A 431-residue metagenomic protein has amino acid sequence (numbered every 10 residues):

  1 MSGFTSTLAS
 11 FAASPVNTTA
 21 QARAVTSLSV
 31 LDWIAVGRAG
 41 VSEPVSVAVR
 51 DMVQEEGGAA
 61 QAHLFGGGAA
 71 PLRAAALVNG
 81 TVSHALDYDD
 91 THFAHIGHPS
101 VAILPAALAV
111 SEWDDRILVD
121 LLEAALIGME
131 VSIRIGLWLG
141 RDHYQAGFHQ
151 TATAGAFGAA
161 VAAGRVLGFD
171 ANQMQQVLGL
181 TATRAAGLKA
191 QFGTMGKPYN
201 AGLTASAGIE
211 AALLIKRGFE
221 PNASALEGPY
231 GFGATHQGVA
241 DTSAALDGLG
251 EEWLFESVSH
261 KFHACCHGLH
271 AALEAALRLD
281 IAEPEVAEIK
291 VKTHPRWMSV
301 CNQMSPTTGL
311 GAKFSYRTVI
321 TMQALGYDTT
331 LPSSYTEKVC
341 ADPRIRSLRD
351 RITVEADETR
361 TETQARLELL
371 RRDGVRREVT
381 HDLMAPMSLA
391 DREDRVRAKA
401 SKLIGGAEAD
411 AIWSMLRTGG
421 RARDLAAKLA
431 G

Functional and structural regions predicted by a protein language model:
M1-I96, K189, G193-S206, L213-G431: Terminal-appendage/accessory-domain detector
G68-L86, L122-L137, N172-R184, T235: Short, charged, amphipathic alpha-helices and their helix-cap/turn boundaries
V82-L139: Hydrophobic alpha-helical hairpins/lids featuring a short glycine-rich hinge
H95-V101, D120-A125, H143-A156, K197-A201 (+2 more regions): Active-site nucleophile and cofactor-binding loops and adjacent substrate-binding regions of central metabolic enzymes
V101-L108, G155-A160, S206-E210, A271: Well-ordered alpha-helical segments within folded domains of soluble proteins
L108-D114, A162-D170, Q323-G326: Alpha-helix C-terminal capping segments
W113-A125, G168-Q175, P221-S224: Structural helix-adjacent loops and short alpha-helical linkers that scaffold large soluble proteins
V131-Q150, T183-S206: Flexible, glycine-rich active-site loops centered on histidine and acidic residues that chelate a metal or position
